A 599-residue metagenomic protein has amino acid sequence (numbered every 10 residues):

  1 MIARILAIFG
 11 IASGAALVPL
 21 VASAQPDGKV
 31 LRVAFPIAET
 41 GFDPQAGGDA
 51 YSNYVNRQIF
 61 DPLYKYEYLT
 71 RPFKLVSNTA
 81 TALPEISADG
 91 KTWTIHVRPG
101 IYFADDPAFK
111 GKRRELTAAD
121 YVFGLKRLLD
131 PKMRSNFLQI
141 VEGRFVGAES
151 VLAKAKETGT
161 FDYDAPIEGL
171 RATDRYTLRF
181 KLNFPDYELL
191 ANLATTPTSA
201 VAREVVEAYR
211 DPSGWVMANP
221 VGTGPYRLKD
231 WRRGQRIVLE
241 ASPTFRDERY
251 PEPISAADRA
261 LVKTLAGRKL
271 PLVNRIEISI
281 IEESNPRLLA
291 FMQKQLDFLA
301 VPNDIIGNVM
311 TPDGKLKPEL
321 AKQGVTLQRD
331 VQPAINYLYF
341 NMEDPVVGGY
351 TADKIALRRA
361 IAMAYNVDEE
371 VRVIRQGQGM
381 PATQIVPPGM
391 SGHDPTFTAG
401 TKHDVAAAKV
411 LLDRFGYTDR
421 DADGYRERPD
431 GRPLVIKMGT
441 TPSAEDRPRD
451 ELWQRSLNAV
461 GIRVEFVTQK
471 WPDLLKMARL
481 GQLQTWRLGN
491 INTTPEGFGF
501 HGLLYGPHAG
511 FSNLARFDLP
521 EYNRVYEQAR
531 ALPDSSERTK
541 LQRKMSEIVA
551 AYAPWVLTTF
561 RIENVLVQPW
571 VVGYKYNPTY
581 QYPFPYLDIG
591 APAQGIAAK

Functional and structural regions predicted by a protein language model:
M1-S13: Bacterial N-terminal signal peptides that target proteins for export
P19-V21: N-terminal signal peptide c-region/cleavage motif recognized by signal peptidases
A24-L31: Cleaved targeting-peptide boundary
Q25, Y68-L69, P84, T92-T94 (+13 more regions): Extracytoplasmic/periplasmic ligand-capture domains
A34-A88, V221: N-terminal lobe/hinge region of extracytoplasmic solute-binding protein
Q45-V55, K110-A119, L193-P197: Short Gly/aromatic-enriched secondary-structure transition segments
S135, Q139-G159, Y163-A202: Non-catalytic accessory/assembly modules
T558: Active-site-proximal polar cores
